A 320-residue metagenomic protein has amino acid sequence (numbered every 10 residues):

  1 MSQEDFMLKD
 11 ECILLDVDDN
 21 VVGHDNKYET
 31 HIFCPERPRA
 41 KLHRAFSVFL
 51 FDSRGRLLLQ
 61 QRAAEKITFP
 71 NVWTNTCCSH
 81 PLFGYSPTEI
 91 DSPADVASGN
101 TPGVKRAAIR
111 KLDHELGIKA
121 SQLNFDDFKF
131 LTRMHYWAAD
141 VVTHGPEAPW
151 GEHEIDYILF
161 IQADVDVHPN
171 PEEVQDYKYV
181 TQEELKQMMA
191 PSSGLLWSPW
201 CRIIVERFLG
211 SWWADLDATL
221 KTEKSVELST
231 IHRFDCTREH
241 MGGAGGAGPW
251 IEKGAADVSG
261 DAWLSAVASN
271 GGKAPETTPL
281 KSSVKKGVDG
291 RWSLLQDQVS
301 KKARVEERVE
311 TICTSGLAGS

Functional and structural regions predicted by a protein language model:
S2, K27-A45, F49-I118, C313: Conserved Nudix-box catalytic region and its N-terminal flanking loop in Nudix hydrolases and closely related
K9-E11, A45-F46, Q175: Short loop/turn microsegments at loop-to-beta-strand junctions
E11-N26: Active-site and channel-lining beta-strand-loop segments that bind or position nucleotide-derived/phosphorylated
L15-D16, F51, K286: Hydrophobic alpha-helical segments, especially N-terminal targeting/anchoring helices
V21-G23, L58, S293: Generic structural signal for well-ordered beta-strand positions
C77, F83, K129-S320: Nudix hydrolase/Nudix homology domain
V104-R110, H114-P146: Acidic, glycine-rich loop-and-strand cores that form catalytic or ligand-binding grooves in diverse globular domains
